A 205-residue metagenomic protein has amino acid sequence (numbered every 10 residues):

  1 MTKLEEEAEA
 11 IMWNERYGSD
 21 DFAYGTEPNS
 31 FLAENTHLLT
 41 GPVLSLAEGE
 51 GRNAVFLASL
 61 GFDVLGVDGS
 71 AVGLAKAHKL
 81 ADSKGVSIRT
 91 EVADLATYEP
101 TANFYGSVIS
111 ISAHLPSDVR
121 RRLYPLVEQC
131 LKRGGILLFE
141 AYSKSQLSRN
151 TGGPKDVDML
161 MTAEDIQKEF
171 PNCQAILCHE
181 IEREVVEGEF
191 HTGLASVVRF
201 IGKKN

Functional and structural regions predicted by a protein language model:
M1-L38: Conserved class I S-adenosyl-L-methionine
G41-G49: Conserved class I S-adenosyl-L-methionine
D63-D68: Conserved SAM-binding motif I beta-strand of class I
S70-V72: Conserved SAM/SAH-binding beta-strand->alpha-helix loop
K84-L95: Conserved SAM-binding strand-loop segment of SAM-dependent methyltransferases
Y98-S107: A short acidic, Gly/Pro-enriched loop at the edge of an enzyme's catalytic core that lines a small-molecule cofactor
L115-V127: A short, conserved alpha-helix within the catalytic core of class I
G134-Y142: Conserved beta-strand signature within the Rossmann-like core of class I S-adenosyl-L-methionine
